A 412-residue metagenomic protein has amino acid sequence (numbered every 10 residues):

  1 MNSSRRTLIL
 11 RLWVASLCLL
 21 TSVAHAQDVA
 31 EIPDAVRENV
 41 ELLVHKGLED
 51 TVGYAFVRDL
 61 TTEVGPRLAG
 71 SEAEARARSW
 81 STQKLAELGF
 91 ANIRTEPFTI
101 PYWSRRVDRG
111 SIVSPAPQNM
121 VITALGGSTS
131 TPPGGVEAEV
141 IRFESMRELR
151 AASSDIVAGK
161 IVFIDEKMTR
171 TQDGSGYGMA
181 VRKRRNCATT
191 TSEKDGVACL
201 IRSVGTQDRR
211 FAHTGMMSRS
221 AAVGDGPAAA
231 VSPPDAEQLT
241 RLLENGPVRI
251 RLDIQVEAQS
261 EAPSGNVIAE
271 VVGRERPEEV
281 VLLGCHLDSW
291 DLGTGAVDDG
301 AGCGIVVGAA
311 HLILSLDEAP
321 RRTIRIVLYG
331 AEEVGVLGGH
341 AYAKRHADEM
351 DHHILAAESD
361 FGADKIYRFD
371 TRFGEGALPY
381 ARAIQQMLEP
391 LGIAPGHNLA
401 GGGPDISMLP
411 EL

Functional and structural regions predicted by a protein language model:
R11-S22: Bacterial N-terminal signal peptides
V29-A30, V36-N39, R58, T62-D173: Noncatalytic luminal/extracellular "stalk/propeptide" segments of secretory-pathway proteins
E31-S71, R209-R219, D288, L355 (+1 more regions): N-terminal capping segment at the start of a domain
V36-N39, V113-P115, V121-S154, M217-A296 (+1 more regions): Soluble metallo-hydrolase cores and metallopeptidase-like ectodomains found primarily in the secretory/periplasmic
V40-L48, T62-A73, A138-F143, Q172-A188 (+5 more regions): Second-shell loop/turn segments in exported
A55, E63, L312-L337, A356: Short helix-loop-beta-strand segments that form the rim/entrance of peptidase-like active sites
P117-N119, P133, A138, A228 (+4 more regions): Metal-dependent peptidase/peptidase-like ectodomains
R150-T206: A conserved hydrophobic secondary-structure block that centers on an alpha-helix together with its immediately flanking
